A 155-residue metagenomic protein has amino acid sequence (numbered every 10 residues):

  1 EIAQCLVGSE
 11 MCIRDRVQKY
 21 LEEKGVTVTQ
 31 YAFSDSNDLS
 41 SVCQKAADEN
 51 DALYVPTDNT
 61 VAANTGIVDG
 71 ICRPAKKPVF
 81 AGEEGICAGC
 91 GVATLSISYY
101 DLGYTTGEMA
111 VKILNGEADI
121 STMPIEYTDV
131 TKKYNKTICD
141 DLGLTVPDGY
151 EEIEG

Functional and structural regions predicted by a protein language model:
E1-G8, C12: Single conserved hydrophobic/aromatic residue that forms the stacking wall/gate of nucleotide- or nucleobase-binding
S9, Y54-D58, V92-I97: Second-shell loop/turn segments in exported
Q18-S36: Short beta-strand elements in bilobed, periplasmic/extracellular small-molecule ligand-binding domains
L21, C72-R73, C139: A generic structural signal for well-ordered alpha-helical segments
F33-A88: Hydrophobic alpha-helical
I86-S96, T122-V130: Surface-exposed aromatic
I97-A118: Hydrophobic alpha-helical segments within soluble ligand-binding/sensing domains
K112-G155: Hinge/cleft segment of the Venus flytrap/periplasmic-binding protein
